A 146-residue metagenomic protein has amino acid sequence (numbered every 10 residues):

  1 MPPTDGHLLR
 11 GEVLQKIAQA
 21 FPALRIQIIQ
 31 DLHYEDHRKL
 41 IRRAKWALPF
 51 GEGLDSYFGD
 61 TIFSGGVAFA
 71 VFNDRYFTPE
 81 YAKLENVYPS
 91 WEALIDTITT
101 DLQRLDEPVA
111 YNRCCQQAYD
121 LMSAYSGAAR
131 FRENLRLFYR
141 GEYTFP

Functional and structural regions predicted by a protein language model:
M1-H37: Conserved catalytic-core segment of nucleotide-activated headgroup transferases in glycan assembly
L8-L9, S56, R130: Residues that form or flank phosphate/diphosphate-binding pockets in enzymes that use nucleotide phosphates
H33-R43, F63: Short acidic alpha-helix that forms the nucleotide-activated donor recognition element in Leloir-type transferases
R42, D120-M122, L135: Intrinsically disordered, charged low-complexity linkers and terminal tails that flank or connect structured domains
R42-G53: Acidic donor-binding loop of glycosyltransferase active sites
G51-Y125: Catalytic binding pocket for nucleotide-activated donors in carbohydrate/polymer assembly enzymes
A124-P146: C-terminal alpha-helical cap of glycosyltransferases
